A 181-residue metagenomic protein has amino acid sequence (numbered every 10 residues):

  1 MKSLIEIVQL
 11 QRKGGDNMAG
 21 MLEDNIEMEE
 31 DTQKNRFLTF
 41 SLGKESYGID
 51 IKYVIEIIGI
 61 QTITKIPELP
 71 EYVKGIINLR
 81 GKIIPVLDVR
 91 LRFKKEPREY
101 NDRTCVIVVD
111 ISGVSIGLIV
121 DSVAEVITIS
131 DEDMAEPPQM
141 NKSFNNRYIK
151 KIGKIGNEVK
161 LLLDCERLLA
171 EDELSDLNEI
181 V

Functional and structural regions predicted by a protein language model:
M1-V181: An acidic, low-aromatic, low-complexity terminal/linker signal
